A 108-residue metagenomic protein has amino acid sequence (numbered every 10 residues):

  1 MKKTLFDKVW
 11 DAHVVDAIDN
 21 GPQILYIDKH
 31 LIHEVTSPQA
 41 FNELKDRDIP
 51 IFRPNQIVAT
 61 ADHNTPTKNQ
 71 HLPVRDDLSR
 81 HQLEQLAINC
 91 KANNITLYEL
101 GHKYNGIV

Functional and structural regions predicted by a protein language model:
M1-V108: Fe-S-dependent hydro-lyases/dehydratases of central metabolism
